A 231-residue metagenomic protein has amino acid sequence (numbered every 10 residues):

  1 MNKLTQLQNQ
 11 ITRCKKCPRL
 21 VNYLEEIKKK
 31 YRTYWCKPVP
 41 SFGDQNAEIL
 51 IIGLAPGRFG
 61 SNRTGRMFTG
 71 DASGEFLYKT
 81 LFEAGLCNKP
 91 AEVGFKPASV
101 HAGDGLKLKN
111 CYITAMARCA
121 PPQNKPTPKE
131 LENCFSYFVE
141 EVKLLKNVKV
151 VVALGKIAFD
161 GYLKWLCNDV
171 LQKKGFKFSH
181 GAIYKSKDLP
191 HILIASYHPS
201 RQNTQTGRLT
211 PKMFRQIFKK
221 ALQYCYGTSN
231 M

Functional and structural regions predicted by a protein language model:
N2-A182, S186-G227: A polyanion-binding, active-site-adjacent surface
